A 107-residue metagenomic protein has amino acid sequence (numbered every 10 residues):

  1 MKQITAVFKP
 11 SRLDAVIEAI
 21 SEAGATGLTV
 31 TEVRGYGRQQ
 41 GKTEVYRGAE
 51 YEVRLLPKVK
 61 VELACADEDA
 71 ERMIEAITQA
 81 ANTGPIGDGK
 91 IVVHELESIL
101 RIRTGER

Functional and structural regions predicted by a protein language model:
M1-R107: Positively charged, small/polar-rich N-terminal and surface patches that mediate targeting and assembly and bind
